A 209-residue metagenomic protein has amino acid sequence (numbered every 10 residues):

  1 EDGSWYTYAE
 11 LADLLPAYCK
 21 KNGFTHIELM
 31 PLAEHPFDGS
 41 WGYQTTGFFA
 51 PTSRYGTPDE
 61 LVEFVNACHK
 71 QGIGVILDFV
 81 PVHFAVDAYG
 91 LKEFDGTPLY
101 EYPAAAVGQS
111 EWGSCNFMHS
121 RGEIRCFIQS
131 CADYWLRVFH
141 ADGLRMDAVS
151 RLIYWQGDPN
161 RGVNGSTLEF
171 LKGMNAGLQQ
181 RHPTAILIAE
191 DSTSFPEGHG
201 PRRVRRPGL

Functional and structural regions predicted by a protein language model:
E1-A141, R145-V163: Substrate-binding/active-site clefts of carbohydrate-active enzymes
H140-D142, I153-L209: Conserved alpha/beta catalytic core and glycan-binding cleft of carbohydrate-active enzymes
